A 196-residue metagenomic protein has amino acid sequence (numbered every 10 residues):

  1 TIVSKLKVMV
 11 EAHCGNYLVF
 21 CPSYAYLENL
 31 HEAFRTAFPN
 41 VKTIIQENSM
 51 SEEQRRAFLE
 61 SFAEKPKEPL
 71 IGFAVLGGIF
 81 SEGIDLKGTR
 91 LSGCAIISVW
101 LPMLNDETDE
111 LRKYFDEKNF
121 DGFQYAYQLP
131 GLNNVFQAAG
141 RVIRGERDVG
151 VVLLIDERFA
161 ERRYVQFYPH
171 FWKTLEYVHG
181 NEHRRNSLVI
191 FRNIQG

Functional and structural regions predicted by a protein language model:
T1-G196: ASCE RecA-like P-loop NTPase motor cores that couple ATP hydrolysis to mechanical translocation on nucleic acids
